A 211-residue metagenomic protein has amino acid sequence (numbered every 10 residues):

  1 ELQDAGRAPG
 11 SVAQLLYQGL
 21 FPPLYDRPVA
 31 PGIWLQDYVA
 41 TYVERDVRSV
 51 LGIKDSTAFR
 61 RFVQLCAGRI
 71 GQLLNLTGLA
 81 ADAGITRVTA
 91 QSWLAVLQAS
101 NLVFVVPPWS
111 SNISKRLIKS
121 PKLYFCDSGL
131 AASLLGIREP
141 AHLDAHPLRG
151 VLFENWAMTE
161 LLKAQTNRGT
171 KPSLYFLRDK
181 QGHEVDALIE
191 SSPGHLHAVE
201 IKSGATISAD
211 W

Functional and structural regions predicted by a protein language model:
E1-N75: Interdomain motor-coupling "hinge/lid" segment immediately C-terminal to the ATP-binding subdomain of NTP-driven enzymes
A8, A90, D210-W211: Amphipathic coiled-coil/heptad-repeat helices and related helical stalk/stem segments that mediate oligomerization
Y17-Q18, R69, D82, F125-D127 (+1 more regions): Short glycine/serine/threonine-biased micro-segments
L24-V29, V88, N101-F104: AAA+ ATPase "lid" subdomain C-terminal helix
L73, T77-A83: A short alpha-helical element within helix-turn-helix/winged-helix DNA-binding domains across DNA-binding proteins
G84-S100: Short amphipathic alpha-helical interaction segments
A95-V96, N101-L102, P107-W211: A cross-kingdom feature that marks ATP-driven nucleic-acid transaction machinery
